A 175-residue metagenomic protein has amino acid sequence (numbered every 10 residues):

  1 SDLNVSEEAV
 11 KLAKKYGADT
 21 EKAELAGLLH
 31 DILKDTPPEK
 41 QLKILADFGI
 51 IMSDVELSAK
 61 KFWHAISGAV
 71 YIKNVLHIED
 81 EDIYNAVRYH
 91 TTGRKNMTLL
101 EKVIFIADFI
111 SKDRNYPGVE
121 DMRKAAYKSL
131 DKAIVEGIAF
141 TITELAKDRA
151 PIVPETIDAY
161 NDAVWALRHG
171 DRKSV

Functional and structural regions predicted by a protein language model:
S1-E7, R172-K173: Short, compositionally biased segments
V10-E136: Divalent metal-dependent catalytic cores for phosphoryl transfer on phosphate-bearing substrates
G137, T141-I142: C-terminal beta-signal and terminal closure region of outer-membrane beta-barrel proteins
T143-V175: Charged phosphate-binding loop/patch that engages nucleotide di/tri-phosphates or the phosphate backbone of nucleic
